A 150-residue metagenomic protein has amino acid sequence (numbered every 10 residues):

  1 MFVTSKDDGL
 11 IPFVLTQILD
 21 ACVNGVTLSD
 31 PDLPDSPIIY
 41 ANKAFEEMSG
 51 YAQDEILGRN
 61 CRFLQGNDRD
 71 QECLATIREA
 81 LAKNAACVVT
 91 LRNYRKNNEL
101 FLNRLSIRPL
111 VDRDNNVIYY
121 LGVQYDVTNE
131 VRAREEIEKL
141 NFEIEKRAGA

Functional and structural regions predicted by a protein language model:
F2, N116-N129, E136-K139: PAS-family sensory domains
A21-G25, D70-C73, A80-T90, N103: PAS/PAS-like sensory domains
P31-D32, E79, R92-N97, V111-D112: PAS-family sensory domains
D35-I39: Conserved hydrophobic beta-strand signature of PAS-family and PAS-like sensory domains
N42-F45: N-terminal capping loop/helix in small sensory signaling domains highlighted by a polar->aromatic N-x2-3-F motif
M48-A52, L57-R62, N67-R69, A75-I77 (+1 more regions): PAS-family sensory domain signature
L105-I107, Q124: Sensory-domain boundary capping and coupling elements
V131-G149: Sensory-domain boundary/capping and coupling elements
